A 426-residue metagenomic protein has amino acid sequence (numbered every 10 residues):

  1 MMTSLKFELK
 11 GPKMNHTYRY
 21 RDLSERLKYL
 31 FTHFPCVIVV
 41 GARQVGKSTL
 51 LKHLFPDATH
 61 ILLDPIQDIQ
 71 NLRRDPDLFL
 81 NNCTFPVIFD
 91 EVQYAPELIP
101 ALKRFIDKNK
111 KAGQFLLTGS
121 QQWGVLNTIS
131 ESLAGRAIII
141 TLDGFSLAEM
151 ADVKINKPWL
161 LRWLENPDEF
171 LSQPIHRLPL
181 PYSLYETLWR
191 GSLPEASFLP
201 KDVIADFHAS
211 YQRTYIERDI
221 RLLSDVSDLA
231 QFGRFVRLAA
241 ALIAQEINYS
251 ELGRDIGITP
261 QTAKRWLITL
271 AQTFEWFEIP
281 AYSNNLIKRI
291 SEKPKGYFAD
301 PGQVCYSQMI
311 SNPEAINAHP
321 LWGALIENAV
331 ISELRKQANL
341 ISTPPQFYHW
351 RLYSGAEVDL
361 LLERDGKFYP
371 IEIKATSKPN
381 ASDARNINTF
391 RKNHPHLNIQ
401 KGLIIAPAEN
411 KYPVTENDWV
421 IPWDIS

Functional and structural regions predicted by a protein language model:
M1-K28: N-terminal pre-Walker A segment at the start of P-loop NTPase domains
M2-F7, G11, N127-A241, Q245: Interdomain motor-coupling "hinge/lid" segment immediately C-terminal to the ATP-binding subdomain of NTP-driven enzymes
T3, F7, S197-F368: Accessory nucleic acid-recognition modules appended to NTPase machines
V39: Hydrophobic anchor at the beta1->P-loop junction of P-loop NTPases
K47: Conserved lysine of the Walker
L50: Hydrophobic positions on the alpha1 helix immediately C-terminal to the Walker A/P-loop
I99-W123, E131-S132: Conserved catalytic/switch belt of AAA+ P-loop NTPases
P407-S426: Domain-level recognition of nuclease-like catalytic cores that cleave nucleotide substrates
